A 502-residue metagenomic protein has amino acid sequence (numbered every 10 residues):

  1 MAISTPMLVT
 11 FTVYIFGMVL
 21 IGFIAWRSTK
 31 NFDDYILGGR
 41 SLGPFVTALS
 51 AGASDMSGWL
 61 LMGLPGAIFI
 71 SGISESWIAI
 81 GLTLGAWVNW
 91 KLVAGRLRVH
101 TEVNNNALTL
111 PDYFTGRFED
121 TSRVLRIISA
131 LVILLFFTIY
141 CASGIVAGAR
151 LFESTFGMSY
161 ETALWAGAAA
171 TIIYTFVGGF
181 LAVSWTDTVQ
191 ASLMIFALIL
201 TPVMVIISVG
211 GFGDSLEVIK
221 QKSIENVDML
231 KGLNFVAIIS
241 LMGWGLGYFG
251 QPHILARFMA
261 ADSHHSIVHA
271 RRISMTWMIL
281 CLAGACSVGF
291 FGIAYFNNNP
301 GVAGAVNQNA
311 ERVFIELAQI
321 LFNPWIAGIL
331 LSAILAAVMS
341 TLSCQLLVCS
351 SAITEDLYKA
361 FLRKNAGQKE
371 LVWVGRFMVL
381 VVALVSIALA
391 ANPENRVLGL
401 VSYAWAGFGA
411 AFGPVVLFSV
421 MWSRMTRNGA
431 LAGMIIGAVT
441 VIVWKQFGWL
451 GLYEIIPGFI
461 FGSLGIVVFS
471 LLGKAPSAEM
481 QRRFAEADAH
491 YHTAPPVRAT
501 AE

Functional and structural regions predicted by a protein language model:
M1-E502: Membrane-embedded helix-loop-helix hairpins and adjacent transmembrane boundary segments in multi-pass transporters
